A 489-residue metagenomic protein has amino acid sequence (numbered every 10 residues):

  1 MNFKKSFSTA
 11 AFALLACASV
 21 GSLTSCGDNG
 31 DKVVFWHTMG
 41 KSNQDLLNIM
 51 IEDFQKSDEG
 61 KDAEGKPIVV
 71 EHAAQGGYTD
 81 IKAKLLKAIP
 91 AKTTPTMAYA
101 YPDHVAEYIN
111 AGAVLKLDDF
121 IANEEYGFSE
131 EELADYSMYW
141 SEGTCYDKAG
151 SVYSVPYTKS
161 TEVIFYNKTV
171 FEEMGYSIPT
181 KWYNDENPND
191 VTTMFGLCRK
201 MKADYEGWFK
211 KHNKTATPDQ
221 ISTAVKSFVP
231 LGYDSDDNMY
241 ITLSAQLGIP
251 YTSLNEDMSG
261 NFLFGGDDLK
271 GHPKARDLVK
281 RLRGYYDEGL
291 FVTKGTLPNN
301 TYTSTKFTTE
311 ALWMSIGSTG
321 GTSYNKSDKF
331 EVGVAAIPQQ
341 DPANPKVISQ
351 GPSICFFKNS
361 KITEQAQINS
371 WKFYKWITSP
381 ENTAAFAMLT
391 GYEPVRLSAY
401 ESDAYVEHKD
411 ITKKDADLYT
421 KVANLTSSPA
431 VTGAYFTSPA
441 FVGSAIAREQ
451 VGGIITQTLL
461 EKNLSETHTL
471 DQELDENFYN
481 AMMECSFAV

Functional and structural regions predicted by a protein language model:
G40-P67, F165, T169: Short, polar/charged alpha-helical segment
G60-S137, E173-G175, P179-T180, K306 (+1 more regions): Extracytoplasmic "Venus flytrap"/periplasmic binding protein-like
A63-P67, G150, M174, K326-S398: Extracytoplasmic/periplasmic substrate-recognition and gating elements
K82, P102-V163, K210-A224, L243-S244 (+4 more regions): Hinge/lid segment of periplasmic solute-binding proteins
D118-D135, K181-P188, T217-T223, V229-L231 (+3 more regions): Short, solvent-exposed loop/beta-turn-alpha elements that line the ligand-binding surface or hinge of extracytoplasmic
G143-T158, E162-I164, E172, D190-L263: Extracytoplasmic/periplasmic solute-binding protein
F195-K202, T242-S244, N255-L297: Glycine-centered hinge/linker elements that transmit conformational signals in sensory and ligand-binding systems
A423-V489: Conserved C-terminal helix/tail region of periplasmic/extracytoplasmic solute-binding proteins
